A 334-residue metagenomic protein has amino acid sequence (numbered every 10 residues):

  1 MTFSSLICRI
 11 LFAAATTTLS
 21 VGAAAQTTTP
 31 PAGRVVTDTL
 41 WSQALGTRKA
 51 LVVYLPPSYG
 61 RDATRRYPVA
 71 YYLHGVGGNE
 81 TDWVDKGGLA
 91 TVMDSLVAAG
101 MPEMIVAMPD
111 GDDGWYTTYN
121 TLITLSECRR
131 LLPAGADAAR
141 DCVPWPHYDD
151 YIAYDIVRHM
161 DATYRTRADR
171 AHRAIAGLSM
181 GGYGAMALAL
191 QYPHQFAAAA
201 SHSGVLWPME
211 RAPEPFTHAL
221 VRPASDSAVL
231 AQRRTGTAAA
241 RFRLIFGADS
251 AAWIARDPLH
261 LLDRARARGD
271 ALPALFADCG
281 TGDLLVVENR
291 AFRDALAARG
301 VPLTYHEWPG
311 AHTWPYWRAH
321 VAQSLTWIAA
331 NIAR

Functional and structural regions predicted by a protein language model:
T2-A13: Sec-dependent signal peptide recognition, specifically the positively charged N-region followed immediately by
A13, A23-A24: Cleavable N-terminal signal peptides
Q26-R334: Non-catalytic cap/lid and distal C-terminal segments of serine-dependent acyl enzymes
